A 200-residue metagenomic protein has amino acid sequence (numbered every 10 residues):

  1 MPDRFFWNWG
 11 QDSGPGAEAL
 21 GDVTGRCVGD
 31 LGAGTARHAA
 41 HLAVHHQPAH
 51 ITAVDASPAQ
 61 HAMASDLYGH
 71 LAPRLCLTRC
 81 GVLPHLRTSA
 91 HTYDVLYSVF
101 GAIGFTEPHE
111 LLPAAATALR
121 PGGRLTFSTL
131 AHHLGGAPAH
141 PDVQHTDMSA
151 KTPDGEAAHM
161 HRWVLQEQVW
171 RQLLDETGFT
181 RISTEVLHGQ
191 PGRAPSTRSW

Functional and structural regions predicted by a protein language model:
M1-T24, R37-H41: Conserved class I S-adenosyl-L-methionine
G29, T35-H85: Class I SAM-dependent methyltransferase SAM/SAH-binding core
R87-L96: A short acidic, Gly/Pro-enriched loop at the edge of an enzyme's catalytic core that lines a small-molecule cofactor
H109-R124: A short glycine-rich, Lys/Arg-flanked "PGG" loop and its adjoining helix->strand segment in the class I
R124-P153: Conserved class I S-adenosyl-L-methionine
H161-G178: Short alpha-helix
T177-G178, G192-W200: Core SAM-dependent methyltransferase catalytic element
T180-Q190: Conserved S-adenosyl-L-methionine
